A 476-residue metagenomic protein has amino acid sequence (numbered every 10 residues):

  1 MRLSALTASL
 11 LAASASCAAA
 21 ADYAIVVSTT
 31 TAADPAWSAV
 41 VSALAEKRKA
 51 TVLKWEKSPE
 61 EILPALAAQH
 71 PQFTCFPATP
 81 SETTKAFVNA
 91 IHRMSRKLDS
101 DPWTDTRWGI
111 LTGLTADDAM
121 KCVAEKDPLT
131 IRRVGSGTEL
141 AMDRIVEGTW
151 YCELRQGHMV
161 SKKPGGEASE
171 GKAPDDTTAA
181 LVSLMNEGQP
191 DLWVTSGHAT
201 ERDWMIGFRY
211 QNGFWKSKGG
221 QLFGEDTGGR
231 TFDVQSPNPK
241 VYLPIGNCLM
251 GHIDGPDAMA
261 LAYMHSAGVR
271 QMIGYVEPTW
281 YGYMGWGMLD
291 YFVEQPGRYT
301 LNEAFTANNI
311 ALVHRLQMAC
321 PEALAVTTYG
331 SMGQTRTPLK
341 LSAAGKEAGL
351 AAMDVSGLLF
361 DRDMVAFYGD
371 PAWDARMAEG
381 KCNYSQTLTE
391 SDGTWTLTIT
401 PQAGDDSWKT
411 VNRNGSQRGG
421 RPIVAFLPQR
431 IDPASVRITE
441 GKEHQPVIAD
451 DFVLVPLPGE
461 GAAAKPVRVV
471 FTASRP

Functional and structural regions predicted by a protein language model:
M1-T7: Bacterial N-terminal signal peptides that target proteins for export
T7-A15: Bacterial N-terminal signal peptides
S16-A20: Sec/Tat signal peptide C-region and signal peptidase I cleavage site
A21-P476: Cysteine-dependent hydrolase recognition
